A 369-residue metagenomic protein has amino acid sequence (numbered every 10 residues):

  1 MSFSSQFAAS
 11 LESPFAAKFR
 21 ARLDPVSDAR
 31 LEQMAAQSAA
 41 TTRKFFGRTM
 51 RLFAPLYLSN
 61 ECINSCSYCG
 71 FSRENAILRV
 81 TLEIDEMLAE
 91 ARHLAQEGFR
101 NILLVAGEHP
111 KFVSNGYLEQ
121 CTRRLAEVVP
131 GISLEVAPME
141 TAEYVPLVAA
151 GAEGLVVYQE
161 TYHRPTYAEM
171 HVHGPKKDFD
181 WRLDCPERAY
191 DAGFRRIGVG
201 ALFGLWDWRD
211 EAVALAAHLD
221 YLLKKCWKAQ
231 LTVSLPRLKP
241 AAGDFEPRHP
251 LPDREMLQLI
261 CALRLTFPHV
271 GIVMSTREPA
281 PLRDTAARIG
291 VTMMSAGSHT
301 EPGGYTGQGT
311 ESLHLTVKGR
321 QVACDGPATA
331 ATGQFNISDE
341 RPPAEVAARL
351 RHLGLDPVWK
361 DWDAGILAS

Functional and structural regions predicted by a protein language model:
M1-A29, K224-S369: Auxiliary Fe-S-binding modules of radical SAM enzymes
A16-M50: An N-cap/entry alpha-helix motif that binds or orients negatively charged groups
S38, C66, L104, V157 (+4 more regions): Conserved, mostly hydrophobic/aromatic
K44-E86: Canonical Radical SAM [4Fe-4S] cluster-binding loop centered on the CxxxCxxC motif and its immediate flanking residues
A54, A91, L118-R123, Y144 (+5 more regions): Generic structural signal for well-ordered alpha-helices, preferentially at hydrophobic/aromatic core positions
P55, V136, D178, G200-A201 (+3 more regions): Glycine- and other small-residue-rich loops at beta-strand/loop junctions that grip anionic moieties
R73-E90, L94-Y190, R195-L205, W227-S234: Core AdoMet radical
E140-A149, R195, W206-Y221, P279-I289: Catalytic cores of alpha/beta
